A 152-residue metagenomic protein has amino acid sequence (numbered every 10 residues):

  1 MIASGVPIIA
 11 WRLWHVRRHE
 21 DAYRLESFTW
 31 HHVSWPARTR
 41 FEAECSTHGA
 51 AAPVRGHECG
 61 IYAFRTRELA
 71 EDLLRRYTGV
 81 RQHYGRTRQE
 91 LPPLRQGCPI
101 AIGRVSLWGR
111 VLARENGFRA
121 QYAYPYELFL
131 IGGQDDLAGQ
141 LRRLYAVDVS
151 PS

Functional and structural regions predicted by a protein language model:
M1-A37, F41, E71-S152: Conserved NAD+-utilizing ADP-ribose enzyme module
F41-A52: A glycine-rich, hydrophobic loop/mini-helix early in the fold
A51-R76: Extended catalytic/binding region for NAD+/ADP-ribose chemistry, centered on the ART fold
